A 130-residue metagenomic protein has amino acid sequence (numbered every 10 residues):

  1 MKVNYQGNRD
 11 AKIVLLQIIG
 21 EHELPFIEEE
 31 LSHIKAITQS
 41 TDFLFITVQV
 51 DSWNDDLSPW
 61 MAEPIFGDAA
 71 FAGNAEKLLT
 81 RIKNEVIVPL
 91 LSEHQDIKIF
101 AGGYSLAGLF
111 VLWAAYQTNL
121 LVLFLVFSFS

Functional and structural regions predicted by a protein language model:
M1-G7: A short loop-to-beta-strand scaffold at the N-terminal edge of the catalytic core in hydrolase folds
N8-S92: Serine-hydrolase catalytic machinery in alpha/beta-hydrolase-like enzymes
I13, I99, V122: Conserved acidic residues
E21, V50, L106, F129-S130: An acidic- and aromatic-residue-enriched active-site/binding cleft used to recognize and process polar
K98-G103, F127: Short beta-strand immediately N-terminal to the catalytic nucleophile in serine-hydrolase-like folds
G102-A107, V111: Gly/Ala-rich beta-loop-alpha elbow adjacent to hydrolase catalytic centers
W113-Q117: Active-site signature of alpha/beta-hydrolase-fold catalytic machinery across serine- and Asp/Cys-nucleophile hydrolases
L120-S130: A conserved short beta-strand
